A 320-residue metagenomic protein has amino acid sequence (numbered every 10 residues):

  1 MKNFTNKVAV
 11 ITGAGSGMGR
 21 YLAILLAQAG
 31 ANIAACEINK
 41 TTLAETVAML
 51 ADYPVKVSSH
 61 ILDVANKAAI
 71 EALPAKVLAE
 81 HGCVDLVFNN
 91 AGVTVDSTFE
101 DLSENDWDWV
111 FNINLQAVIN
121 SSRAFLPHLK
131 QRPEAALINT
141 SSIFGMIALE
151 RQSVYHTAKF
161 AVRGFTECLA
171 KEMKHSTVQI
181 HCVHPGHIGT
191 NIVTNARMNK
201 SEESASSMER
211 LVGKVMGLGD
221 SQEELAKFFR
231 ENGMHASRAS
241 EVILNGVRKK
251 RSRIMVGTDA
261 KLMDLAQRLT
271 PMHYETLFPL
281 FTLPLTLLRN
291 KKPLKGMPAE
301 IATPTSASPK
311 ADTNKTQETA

Functional and structural regions predicted by a protein language model:
V8, G15-G17: Conserved glycine-rich cofactor-binding loop
A31-E45: Conserved glycine-rich Rossmann-like NAD(P)H-binding loop of the short-chain dehydrogenase/reductase
K40-T41, H60-A72, E104: The beta1-alpha1 cofactor-binding region of Rossmann-like NAD(H)/NADP(H)-dependent oxidoreductases
T98-F99, S103-F111: Substrate-binding pocket helix/loop in short-chain dehydrogenase/reductase
S122, A158: Active-site helix of classical SDR
S142: Residue(s) in the substrate-gating loop at a strand-loop-helix junction that position the organic substrate next
H175-I254, T258: SDR active-site lid
